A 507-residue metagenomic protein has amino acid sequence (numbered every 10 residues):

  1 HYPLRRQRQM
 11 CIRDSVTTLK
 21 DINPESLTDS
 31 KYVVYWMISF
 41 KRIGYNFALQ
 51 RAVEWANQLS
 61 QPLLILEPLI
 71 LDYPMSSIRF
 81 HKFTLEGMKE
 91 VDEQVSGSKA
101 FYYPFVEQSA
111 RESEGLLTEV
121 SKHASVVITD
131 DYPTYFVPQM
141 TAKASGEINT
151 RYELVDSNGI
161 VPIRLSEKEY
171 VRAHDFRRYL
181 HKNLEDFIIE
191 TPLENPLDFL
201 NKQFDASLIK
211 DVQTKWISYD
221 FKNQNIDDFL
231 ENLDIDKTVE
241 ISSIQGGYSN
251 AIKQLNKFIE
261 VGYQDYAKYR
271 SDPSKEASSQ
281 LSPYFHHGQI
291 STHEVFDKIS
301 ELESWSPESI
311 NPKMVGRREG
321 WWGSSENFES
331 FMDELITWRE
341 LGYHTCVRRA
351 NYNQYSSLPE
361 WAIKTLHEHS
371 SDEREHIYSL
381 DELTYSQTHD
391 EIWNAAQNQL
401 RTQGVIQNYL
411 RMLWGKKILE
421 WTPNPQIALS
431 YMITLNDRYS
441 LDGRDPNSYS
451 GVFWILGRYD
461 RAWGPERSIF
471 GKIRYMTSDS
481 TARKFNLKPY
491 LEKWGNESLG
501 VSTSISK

Functional and structural regions predicted by a protein language model:
H1-I12: Single conserved hydrophobic/aromatic residue that forms the stacking wall/gate of nucleotide- or nucleobase-binding
T28, S39, E276-K488, G495-E497: Active-site-proximal binding-pocket segments
T28-D29, P162, E169-V347, N351-S357 (+1 more regions): Glycine/tryptophan-enriched, flexible segments
Y32-V34, S125-V126: Structural motif
Y35-N46: Short, glycine-rich nucleotide/cofactor-binding loops
I43, R51-L64, L71-V126, D131-Q139: N-terminal Rossmann-like or analogous alpha/beta NTP/dinucleotide-binding catalytic cores that position adenine
Q108-Y179: Active-site neighborhoods of enzyme catalytic cores
